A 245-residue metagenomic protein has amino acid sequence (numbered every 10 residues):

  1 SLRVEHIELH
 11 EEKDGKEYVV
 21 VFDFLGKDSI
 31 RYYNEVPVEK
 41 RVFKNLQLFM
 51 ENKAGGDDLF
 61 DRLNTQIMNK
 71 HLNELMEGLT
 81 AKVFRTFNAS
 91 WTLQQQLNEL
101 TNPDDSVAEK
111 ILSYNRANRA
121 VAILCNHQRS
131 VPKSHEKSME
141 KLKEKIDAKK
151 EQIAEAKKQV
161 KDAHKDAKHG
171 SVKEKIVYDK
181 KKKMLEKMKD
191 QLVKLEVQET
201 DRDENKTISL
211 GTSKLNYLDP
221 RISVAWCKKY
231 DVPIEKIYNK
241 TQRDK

Functional and structural regions predicted by a protein language model:
S1-K158: Extended accessory and catalytic-adjacent subdomains in large enzymes
L112-K245: Long, compositionally biased intrinsically disordered regions
